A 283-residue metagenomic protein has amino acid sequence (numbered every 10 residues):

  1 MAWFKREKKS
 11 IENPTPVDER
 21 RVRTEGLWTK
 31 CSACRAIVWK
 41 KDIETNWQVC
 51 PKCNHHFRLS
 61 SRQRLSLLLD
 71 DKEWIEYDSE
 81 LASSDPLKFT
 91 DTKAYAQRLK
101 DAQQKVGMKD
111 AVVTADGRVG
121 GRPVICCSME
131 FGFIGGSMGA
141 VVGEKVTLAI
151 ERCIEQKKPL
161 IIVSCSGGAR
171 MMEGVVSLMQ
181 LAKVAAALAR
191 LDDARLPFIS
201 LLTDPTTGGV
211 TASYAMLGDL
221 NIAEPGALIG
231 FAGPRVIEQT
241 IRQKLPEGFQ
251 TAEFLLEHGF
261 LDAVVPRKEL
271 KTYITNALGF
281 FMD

Functional and structural regions predicted by a protein language model:
I11-R21, T29-K30, F57-T114: An N-cap/entry alpha-helix motif that binds or orients negatively charged groups
W28, W47: Residues immediately within or flanking Cys/His clusters that coordinate Zn2+ in small zinc-binding modules
C31-C34, C50-C53: Short cysteine-rich clusters marking metal-coordination/redox-active sites
I37-V38, H56-F57: Cys/His-rich microdomains that often coordinate metals
V113-D192, I199: Cleft-lining beta-strand/loop regions that shape enzyme active-site pockets
G167-M282: Conserved catalytic cores of soluble enzyme domains, especially glycine-rich substrate-binding beta-alpha loops
